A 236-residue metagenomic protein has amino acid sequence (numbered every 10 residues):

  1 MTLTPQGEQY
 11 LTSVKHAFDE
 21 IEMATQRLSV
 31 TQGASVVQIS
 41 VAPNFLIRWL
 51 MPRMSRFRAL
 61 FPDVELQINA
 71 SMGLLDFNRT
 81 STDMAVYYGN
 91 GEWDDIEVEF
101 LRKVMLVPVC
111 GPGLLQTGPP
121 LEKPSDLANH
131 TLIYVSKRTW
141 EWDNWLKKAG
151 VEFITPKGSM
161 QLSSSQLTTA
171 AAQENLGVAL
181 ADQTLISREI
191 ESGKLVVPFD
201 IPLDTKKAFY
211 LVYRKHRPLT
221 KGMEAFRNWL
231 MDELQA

Functional and structural regions predicted by a protein language model:
T2-V30: Alpha-helical "hinge/linker" immediately C-terminal to small N-terminal DNA-binding modules
T4-G7, F77, L127, A170-N175 (+2 more regions): Hydrophobic residues within well-ordered alpha-helices
V30-V37, A128-N129: Immediate post-signal peptide segment of exported/extracytoplasmic ligand-binding proteins
A34-D94: Central regulatory/effector-binding core of bacterial HTH transcription factors
Q38-S40, A85, I133, A179 (+1 more regions): Short, well-ordered beta-strand segments
Q67-Q161: Acidic, Gly/Pro-rich loop/turn segments at junctions of secondary structure
I154-V197, D204: Hydrophobic hinge/microswitch elements
I201-A236: A late-sequence structural motif
